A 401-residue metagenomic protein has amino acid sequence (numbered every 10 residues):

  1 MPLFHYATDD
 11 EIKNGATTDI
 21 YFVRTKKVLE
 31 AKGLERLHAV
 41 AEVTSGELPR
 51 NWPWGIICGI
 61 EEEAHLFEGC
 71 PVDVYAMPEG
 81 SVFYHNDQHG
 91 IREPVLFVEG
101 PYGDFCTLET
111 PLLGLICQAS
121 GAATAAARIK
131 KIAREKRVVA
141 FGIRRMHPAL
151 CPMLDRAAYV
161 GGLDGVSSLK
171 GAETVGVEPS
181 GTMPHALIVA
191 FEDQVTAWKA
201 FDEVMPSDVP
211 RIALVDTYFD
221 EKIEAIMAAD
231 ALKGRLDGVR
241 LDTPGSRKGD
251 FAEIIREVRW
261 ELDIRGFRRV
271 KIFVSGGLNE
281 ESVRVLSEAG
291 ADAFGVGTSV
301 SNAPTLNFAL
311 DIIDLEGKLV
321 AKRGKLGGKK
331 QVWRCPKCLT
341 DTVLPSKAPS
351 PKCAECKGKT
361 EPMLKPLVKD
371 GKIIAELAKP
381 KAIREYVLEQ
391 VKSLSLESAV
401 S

Functional and structural regions predicted by a protein language model:
M1-V209, R235, I312-S401: Ordered alpha/beta subdomains of enzyme catalytic regions
A186-P345: Glycine-rich phosphate/ribose-binding loops and adjacent secondary-structure elements that form binding surfaces
